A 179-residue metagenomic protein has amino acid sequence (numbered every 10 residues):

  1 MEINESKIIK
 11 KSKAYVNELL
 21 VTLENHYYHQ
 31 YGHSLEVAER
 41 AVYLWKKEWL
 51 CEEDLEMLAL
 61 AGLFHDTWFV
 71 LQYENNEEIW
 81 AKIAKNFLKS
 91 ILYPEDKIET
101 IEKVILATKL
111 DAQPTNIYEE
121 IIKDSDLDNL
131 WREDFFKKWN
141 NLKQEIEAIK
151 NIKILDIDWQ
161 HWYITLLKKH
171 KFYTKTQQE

Functional and structural regions predicted by a protein language model:
M1-L20, H33: Short alpha-helical hairpin
E2-I3, T22-E52, F64, Y93 (+1 more regions): Divalent metal-dependent phosphate-bond-processing catalytic cores, especially two-metal-ion Mg2+/Mn2+ enzymes that act
K13, N17, A38-V42, K85: Amphipathic, well-packed alpha-helical segments that form the structural scaffold of globular domains
V37, E53-L71, W80, I101-K109: His-Asp-centered metal-binding catalytic motifs of divalent-metal-dependent phosphohydrolases/nucleases
V37, N76-I91: An active-site-proximal "capping" alpha-helix that borders the catalytic cofactor pocket
E74-N75, F135: Hydrophobic alpha-helical membrane-insertion segments
I91-K97: P-loop NTPase signaling cores
